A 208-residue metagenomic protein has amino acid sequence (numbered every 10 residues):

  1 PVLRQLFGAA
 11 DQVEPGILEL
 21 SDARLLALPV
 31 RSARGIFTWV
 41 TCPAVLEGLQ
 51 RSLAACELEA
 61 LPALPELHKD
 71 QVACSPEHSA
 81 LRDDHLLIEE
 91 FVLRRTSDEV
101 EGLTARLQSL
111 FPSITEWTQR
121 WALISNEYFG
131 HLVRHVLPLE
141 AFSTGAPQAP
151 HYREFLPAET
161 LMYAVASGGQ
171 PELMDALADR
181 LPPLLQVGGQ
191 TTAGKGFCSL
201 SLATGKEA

Functional and structural regions predicted by a protein language model:
P1-A208: RNA-binding basic/glycine-rich loop and surface signature characteristic of RAMP-family CRISPR effectors
